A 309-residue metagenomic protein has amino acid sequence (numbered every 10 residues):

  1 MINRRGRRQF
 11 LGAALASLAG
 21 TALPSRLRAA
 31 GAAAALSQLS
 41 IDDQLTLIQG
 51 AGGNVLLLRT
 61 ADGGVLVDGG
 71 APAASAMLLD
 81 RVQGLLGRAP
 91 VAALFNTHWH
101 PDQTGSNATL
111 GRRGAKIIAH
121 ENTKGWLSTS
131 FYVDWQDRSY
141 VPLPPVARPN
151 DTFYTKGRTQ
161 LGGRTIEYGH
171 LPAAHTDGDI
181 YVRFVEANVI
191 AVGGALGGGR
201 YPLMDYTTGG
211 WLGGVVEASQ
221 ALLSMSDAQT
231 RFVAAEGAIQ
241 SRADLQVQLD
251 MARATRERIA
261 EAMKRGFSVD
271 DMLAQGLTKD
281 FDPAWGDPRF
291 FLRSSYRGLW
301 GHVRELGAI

Functional and structural regions predicted by a protein language model:
M1-L18: N-terminal secretory signal peptides and thylakoid transit peptides that target proteins across membranes
A29-A32: Boundary at the C-terminal end of the N-terminal hydrophobic targeting segment
S37-A89, I180-F184, N188-G194: Conserved beta-strand hairpin/beta-sheet module of binuclear metal-dependent hydrolase folds, prominently
Q44, L58, D68, H98 (+9 more regions): Divalent metal-coordination and catalytic microenvironments
G63-G64, A71-A73, R158, T165-R258: Metallo-beta-lactamase
G84-R158, D177: Active-site HxH/HxHxD metal-binding segment of metal-dependent hydrolases
V269-I309: C-terminal regulatory/interaction regions
